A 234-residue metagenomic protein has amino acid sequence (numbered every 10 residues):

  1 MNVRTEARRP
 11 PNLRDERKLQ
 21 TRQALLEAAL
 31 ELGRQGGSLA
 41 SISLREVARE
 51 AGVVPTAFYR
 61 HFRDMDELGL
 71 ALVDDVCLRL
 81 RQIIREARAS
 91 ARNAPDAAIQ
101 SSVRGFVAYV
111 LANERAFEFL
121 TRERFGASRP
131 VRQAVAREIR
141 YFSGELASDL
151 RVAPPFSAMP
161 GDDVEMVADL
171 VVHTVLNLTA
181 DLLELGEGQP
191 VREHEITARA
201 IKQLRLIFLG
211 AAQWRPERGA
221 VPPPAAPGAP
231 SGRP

Functional and structural regions predicted by a protein language model:
M1-Q20, A158, R215-P234: N-terminal intrinsically disordered/low-complexity leader segments
R17-A29, V47, L72-L80: Generic hydrophobic, amphipathic alpha-helix propensity
A24, Q35-E67, A71: Helix-turn-helix
D66-R79, I83, L120, A134-V135 (+1 more regions): Alpha-helical DNA-contacting segments of helix-turn-helix folds
R85-R115, V171, T197: Hydrophobic alpha-helical connector segments
Y109, S148, A168-P190, L204-G219: Amphipathic C-terminal alpha-helical segment
A112-P130, A147, A180-E184: Amphipathic alpha-helical segments used for helix-helix packing
R129-P155, E165-A180, A198, K202: Amphipathic alpha-helical packing segments from all-alpha helical-bundle domains
